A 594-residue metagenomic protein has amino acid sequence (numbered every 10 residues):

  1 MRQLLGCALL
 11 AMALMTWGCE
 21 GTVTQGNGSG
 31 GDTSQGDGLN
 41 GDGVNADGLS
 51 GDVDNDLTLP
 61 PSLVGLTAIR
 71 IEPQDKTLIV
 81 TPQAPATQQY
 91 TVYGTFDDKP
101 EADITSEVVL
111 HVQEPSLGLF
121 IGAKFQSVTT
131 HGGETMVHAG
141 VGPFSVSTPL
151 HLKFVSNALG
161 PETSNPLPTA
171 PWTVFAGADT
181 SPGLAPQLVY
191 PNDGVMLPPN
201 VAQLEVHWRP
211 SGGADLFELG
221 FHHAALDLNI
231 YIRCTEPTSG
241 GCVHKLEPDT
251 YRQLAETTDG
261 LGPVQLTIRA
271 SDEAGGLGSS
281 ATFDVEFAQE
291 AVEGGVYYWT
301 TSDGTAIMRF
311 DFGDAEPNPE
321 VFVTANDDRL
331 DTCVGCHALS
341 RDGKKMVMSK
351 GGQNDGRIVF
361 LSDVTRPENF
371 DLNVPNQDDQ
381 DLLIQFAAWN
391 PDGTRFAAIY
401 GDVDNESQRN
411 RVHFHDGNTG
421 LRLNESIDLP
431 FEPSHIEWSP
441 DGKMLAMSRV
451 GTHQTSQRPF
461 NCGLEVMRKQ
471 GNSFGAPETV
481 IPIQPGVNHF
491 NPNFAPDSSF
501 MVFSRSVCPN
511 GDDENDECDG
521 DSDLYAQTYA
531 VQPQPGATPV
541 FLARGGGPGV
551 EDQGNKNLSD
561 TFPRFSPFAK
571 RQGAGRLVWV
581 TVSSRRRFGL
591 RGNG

Functional and structural regions predicted by a protein language model:
M1-A8: Bacterial N-terminal signal peptides that target proteins for export
L9, S62-V64, S181: A generic structural signal for short, non-catalytic loop/turn and secondary-structure boundary residues
M15-G18: C-terminal motif of bacterial Sec signal peptides marking the signal peptidase cleavage site
V23-G26, G30, N40, S50-P171 (+4 more regions): Extracytoplasmic soluble-region selector
V155-G594: Sequence signature of WD/YWTD-type beta-propeller architectures
